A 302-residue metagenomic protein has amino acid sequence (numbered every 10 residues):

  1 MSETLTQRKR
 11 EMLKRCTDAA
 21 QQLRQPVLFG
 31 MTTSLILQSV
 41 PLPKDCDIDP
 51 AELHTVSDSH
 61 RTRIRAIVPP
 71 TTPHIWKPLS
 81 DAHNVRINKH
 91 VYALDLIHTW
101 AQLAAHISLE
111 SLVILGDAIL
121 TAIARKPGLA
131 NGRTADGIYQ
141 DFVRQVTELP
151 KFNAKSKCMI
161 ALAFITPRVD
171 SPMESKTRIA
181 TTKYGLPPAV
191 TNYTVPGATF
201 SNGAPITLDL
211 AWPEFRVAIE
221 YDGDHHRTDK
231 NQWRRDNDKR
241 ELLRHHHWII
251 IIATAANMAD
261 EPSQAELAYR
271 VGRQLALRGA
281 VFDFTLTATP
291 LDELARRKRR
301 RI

Functional and structural regions predicted by a protein language model:
M1-N153, A276-L277, V281-I302: Short gly/ser-rich loop at a beta-strand->alpha-helix junction or flexible surface loop bordering the NTP-binding
G132-I302: Surface segments flanking catalytic/ligand-binding clefts of nucleic-acid enzymes
